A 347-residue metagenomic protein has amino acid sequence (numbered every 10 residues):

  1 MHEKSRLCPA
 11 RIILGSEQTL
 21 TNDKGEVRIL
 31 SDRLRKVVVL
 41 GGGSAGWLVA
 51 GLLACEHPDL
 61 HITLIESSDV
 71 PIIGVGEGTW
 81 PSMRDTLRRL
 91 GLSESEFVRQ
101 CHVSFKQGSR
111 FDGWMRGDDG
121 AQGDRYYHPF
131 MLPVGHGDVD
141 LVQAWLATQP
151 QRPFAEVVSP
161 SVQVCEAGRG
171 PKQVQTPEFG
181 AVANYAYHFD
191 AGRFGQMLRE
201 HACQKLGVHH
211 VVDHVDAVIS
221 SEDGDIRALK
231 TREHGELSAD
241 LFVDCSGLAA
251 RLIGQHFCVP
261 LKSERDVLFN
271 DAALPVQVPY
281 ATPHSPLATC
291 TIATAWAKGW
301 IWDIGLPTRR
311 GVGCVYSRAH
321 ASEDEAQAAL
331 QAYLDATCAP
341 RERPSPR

Functional and structural regions predicted by a protein language model:
R35-D59: N-terminal Rossmann-like FAD-binding beta1-loop-alpha1 element of flavoenzymes
A54-V75: Glycine-rich FAD pyrophosphate-binding loop
V75-C165: Dinucleotide-binding Rossmann-like beta1-alpha1 core, especially the glycine-rich loop that anchors the ADP
Y185-V215: Helical element adjacent to the flavin cofactor pocket in flavoenzyme catalytic cores
A191, F257-P286: Central beta-strand plus flanking loop segment that forms part of the substrate or channel wall within the catalytic
V211-D225: A conserved short coil-to-beta-strand element within the FAD-binding core of flavoproteins
D244-V259: Flavin (primarily FAD) binding-site architecture
A295-R347: Conserved FAD/dinucleotide-binding core of flavoprotein oxidoreductases
